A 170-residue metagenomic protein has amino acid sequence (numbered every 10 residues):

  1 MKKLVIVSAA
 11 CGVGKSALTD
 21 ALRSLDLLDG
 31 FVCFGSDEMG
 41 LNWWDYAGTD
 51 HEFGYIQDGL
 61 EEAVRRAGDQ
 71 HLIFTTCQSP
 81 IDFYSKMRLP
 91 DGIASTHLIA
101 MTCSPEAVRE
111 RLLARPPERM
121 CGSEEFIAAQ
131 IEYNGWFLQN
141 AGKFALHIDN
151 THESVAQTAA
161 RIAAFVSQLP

Functional and structural regions predicted by a protein language model:
V7: Hydrophobic anchor at the beta1->P-loop junction of P-loop NTPases
C11: The conserved Walker
S16: Walker A/P-loop
T19-R66: Conserved substrate/cofactor phosphate-moiety recognition/catalytic segment in nucleotide-dependent phosphotransferases
E52-S95, M101: Glycine-rich phosphate-binding loop used to anchor ATP phosphates in small-molecule kinases, encompassing both
P105-L112, Q157: Switch/connector loops and helix/strand junctions flanking conserved nucleotide-binding motifs in nucleotide-processing
R111-R119, F165: Conserved AAA+ ATPase "sensor/coupling" helix adjacent to the nucleotide-binding pocket
E118-R161: Small-molecule kinase domains that catalyze NTP-dependent phosphoryl transfer to phosphate-bearing small molecules
